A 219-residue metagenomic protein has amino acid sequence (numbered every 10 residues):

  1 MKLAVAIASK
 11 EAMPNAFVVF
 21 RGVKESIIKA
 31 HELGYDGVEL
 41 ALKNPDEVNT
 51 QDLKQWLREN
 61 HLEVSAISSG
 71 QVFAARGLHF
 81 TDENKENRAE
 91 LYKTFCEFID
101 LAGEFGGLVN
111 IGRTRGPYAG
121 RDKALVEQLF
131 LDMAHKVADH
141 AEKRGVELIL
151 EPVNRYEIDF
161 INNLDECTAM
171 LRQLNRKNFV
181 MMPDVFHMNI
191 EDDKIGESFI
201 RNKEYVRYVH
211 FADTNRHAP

Functional and structural regions predicted by a protein language model:
M1-A4, S26-E32, L53-K54, V72-R76 (+4 more regions): Short amphipathic alpha-helical segments, especially helix-boundary/capping motifs
M1-G103, R176: N-terminal pre-domain/capping segments
M1-G34, Q51, R58, I161-P183 (+1 more regions): Histidine-acidic metal/acid-base catalytic patches
S9-E11, L42-N44, G70-Q71, R113-P117 (+3 more regions): Active-site-proximal loop/turn and secondary-structure-junction residues that shape catalytic pockets, frequently
F17-G22, L78-M181, I190-D192: Active-site acidic/histidine proton-transfer and metal-coordination neighborhood in alpha/beta enzyme cores
E39, A66-S68, N110-I111, I149 (+2 more regions): Conserved beta-strand positions in the central sheet of alpha/beta enzyme cores
V48, Y118-A119, P219: Glycine/Thr-rich phosphate-binding loops of Rossmann-like dinucleotide-binding domains
D52-H61, M133-A141, S198-R201: Catalytic-core regions built around general acid/base machinery
